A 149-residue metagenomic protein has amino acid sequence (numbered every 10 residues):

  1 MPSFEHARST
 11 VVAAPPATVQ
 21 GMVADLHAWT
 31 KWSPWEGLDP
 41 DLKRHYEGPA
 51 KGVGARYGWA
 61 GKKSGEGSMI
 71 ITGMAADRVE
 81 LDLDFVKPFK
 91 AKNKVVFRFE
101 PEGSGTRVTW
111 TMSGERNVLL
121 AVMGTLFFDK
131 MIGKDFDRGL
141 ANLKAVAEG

Functional and structural regions predicted by a protein language model:
M1-P49: Hydrophobic ligand-binding cavity/cleft-lining segments
P2, P49, G61-K63, K87-A91 (+1 more regions): A generic structural micro-feature
E5-A7, S64-M69, K90-V96: Short, surface-exposed coil-to-beta transition loops
S9-A13, G58, I70, D82 (+1 more regions): Generic structural detector for well-ordered beta-strands
A24, A28-K31, A76, K144-E148: Sec-exported extracytoplasmic/periplasmic mature domains
H27, D41, G54-A55, I70-I71: Functional cleft and adjacent loop/helix regions within the main domain that mediate ligand binding or catalysis
A50-G58, M74-D82: Short, hydrophobic/aromatic-rich segments at coil-to-beta transitions
T72, R78-R138, L143-A145: Beta-strand/loop substructures that line and gate deep hydrophobic ligand-binding cavities in soluble
